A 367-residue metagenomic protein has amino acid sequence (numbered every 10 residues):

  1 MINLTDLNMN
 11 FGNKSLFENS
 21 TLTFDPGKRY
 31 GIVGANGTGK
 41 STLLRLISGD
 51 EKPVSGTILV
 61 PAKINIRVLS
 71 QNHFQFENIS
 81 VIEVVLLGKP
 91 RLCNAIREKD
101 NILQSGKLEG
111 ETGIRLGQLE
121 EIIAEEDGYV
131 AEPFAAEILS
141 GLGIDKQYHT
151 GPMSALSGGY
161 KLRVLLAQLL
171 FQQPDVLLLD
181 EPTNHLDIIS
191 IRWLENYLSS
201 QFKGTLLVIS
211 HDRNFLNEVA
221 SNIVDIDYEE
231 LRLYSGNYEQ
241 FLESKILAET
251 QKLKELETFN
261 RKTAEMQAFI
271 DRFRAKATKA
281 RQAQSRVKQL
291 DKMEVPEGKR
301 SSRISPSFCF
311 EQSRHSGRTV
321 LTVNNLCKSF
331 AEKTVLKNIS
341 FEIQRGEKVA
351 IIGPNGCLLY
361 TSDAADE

Functional and structural regions predicted by a protein language model:
M1-L256, S305, F310-S362: ABC ATP-binding cassette signature C-motif
S244-F269, F273-E297: Intracellular alpha-helical coupling/juxtamembrane segments of multi-pass membrane proteins
S285, R303-S305: Short Gly/Ser/Thr- and Asp/Glu-enriched loop/turn motifs at secondary-structure junctions
D363-E367: A short, hydrophobic C-terminal helix/tail in secreted or cell-surface proteins
